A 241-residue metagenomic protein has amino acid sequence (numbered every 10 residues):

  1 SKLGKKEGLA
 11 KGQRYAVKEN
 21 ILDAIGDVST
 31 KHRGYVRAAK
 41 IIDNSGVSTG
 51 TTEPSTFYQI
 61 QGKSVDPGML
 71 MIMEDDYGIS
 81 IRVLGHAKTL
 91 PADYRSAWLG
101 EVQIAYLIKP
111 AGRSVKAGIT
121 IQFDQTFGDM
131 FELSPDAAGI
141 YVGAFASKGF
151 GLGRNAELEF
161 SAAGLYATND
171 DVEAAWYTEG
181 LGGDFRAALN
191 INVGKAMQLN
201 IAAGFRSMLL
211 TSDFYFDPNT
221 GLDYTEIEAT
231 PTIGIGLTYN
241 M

Functional and structural regions predicted by a protein language model:
S1-K2, L9-G85: Beta-strand/loop-dominated core regions that host nucleotide or nucleotide-derived cofactor-binding catalytic loops
E74-S114, T126, N240: Short glycine/proline- and aromatic-enriched beta-strand/turn motifs that initiate or cap beta-hairpins
Y77-I81, W98, A111-A117, R154-F160 (+3 more regions): Outer-envelope beta-barrel architecture signal
I81-G85, V102, A117-I121, A144 (+4 more regions): Membrane-embedded beta-strand positions of outer-membrane beta-barrel proteins
G85-P91, I108, I121-D129, F150 (+4 more regions): Transmembrane beta-strands of outer-membrane beta-barrel pores
Y94-A97, G128-P135, D170-E179, S212-T220: Outer-membrane beta-barrel translocator domains and adjoining extracellular loop/strand segments of Gram-negative
S96-G100, D136-V142, Y177-G183, S207 (+1 more regions): Residues that define the transmembrane beta-barrel architecture of outer-membrane proteins
A188-M241: Predominantly the C-terminal beta-signal and adjacent terminal strand-loop region of outer-membrane beta-barrel
